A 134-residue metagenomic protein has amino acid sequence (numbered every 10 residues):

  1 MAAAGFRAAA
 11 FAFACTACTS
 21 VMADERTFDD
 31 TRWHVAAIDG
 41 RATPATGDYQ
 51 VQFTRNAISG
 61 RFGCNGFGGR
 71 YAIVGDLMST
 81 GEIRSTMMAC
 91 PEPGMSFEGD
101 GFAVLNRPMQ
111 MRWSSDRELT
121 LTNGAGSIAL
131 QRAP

Functional and structural regions predicted by a protein language model:
M1-A4: N-terminal secretory signal peptides that target proteins for export/translocation
R7-A17: Bacterial N-terminal signal peptides
C18-P134: Lipid interaction determinants
